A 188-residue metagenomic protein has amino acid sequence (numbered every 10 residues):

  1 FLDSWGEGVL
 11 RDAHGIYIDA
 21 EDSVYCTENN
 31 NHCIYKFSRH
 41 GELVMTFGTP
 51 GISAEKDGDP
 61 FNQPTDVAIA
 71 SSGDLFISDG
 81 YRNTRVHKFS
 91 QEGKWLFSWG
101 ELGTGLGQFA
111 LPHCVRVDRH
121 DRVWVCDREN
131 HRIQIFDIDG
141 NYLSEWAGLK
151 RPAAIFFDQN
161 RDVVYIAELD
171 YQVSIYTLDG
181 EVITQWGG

Functional and structural regions predicted by a protein language model:
F1-G188: Eukaryotic scaffold repeat domains enriched in small/polar residues
